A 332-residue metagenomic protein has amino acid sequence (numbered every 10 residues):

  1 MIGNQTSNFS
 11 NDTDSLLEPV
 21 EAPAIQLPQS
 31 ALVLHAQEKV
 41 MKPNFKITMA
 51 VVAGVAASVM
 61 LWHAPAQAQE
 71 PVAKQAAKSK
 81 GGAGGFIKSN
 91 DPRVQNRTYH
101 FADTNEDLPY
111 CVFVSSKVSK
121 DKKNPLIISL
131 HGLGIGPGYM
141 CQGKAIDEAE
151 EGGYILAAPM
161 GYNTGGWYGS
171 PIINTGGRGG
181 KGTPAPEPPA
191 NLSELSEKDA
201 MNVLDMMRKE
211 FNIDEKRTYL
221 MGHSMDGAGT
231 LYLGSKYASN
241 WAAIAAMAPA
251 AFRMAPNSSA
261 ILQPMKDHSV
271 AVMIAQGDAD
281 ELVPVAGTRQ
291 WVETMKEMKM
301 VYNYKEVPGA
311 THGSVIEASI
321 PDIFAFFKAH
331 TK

Functional and structural regions predicted by a protein language model:
L27-V40: Short, Lys/Arg-enriched N-terminal segments with co-localized hydrophobic residues within the first ~10-30 amino acids
K42-V52: Bacterial N-terminal signal peptides that target proteins for export
A57-A66: C-terminal segment of classical bacterial N-terminal signal peptides
A66-L126, R178, S196, M225 (+5 more regions): A domain-start/cap signature at the N-terminus of enzymes
R97-C111, D121-I213, I261: Serine-hydrolase catalytic machinery in alpha/beta-hydrolase-like enzymes
P125, Y154, A242, V270-A271: Alpha/beta-hydrolase fold active-site loops
M140, R208-E210, K216-D267: Primarily recognizes the serine-hydrolase "nucleophile elbow" in alpha/beta-hydrolase and SGNH/GDSL folds
A243, A248-H312, I316-A318: The feature captures the conserved acid-bearing segment of alpha/beta-hydrolase catalytic domains
